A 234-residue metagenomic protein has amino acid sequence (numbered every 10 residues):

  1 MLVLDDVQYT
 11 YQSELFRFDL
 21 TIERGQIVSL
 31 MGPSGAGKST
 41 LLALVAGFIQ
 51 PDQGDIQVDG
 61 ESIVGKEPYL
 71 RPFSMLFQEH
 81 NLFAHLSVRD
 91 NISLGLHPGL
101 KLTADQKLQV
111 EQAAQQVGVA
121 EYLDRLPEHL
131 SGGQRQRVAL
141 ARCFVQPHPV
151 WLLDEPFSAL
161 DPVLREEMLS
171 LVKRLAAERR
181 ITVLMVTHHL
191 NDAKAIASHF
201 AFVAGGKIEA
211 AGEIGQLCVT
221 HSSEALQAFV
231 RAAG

Functional and structural regions predicted by a protein language model:
M31-P33: The feature captures the beta-strand-to-loop junction immediately N-terminal to the Walker
S62-F77, P98, L217-H221: ABC ATPase NBD coupling module
A104-Y122, K173-R174: Conserved ABC ATPase "signature" region
L126-L130, Q134: Conserved ABC ATPase signature
V145-P149: A short, proline-enriched helix->beta-strand linker immediately N-terminal to the Walker B motif in ABC-type P-loop
A193-A195: A short, surface-exposed alpha-helical micro-motif characterized by mixed small hydrophobic and charged/polar residues
